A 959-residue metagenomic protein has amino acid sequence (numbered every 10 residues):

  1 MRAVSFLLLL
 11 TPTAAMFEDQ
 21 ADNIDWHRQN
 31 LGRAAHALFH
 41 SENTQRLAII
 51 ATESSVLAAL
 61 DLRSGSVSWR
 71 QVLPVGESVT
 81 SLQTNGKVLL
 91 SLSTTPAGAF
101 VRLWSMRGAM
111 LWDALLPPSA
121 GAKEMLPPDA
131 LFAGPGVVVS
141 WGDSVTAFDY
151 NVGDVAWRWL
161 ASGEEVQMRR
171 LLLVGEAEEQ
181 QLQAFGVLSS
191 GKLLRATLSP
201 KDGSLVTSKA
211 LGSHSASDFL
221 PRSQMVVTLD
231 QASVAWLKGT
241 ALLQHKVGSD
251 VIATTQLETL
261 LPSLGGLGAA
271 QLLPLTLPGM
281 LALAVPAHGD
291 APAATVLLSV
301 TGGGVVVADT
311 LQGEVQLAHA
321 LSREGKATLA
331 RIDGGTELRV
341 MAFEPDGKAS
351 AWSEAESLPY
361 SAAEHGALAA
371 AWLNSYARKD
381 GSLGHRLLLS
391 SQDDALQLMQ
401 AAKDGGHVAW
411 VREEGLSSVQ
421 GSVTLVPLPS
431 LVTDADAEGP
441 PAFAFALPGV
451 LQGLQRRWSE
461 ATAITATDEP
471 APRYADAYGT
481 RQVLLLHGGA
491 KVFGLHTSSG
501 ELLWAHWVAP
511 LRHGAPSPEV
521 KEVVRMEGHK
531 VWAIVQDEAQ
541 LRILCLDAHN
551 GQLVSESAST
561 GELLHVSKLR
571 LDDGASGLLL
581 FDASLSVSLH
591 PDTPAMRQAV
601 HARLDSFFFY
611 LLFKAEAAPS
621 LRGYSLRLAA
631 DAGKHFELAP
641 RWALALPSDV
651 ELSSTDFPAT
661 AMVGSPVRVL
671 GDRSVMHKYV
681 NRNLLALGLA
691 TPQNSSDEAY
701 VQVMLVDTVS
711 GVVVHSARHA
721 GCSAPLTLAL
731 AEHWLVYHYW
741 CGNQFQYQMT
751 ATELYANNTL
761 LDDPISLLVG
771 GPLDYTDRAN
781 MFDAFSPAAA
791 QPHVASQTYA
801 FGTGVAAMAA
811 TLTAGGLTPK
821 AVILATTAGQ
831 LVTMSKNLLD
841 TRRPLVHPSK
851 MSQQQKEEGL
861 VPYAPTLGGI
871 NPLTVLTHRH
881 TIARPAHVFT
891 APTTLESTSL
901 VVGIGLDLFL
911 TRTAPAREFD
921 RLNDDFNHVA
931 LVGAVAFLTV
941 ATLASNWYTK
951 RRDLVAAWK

Functional and structural regions predicted by a protein language model:
R2-A15: Cleavable N-terminal signal peptides of Sec/SRP-targeted secreted and luminal proteins
D19-H40, Q45, L62, M399 (+7 more regions): C-terminal scaffolding/assembly regions of large eukaryotic complex subunits
D22-Q29, S66-V72, M110-P118, D154-L160 (+7 more regions): A short beta-strand motif characteristic of beta-propeller blades
L31-H40, V75-G86, P118-A133, G163-E176 (+14 more regions): Repeated scaffold domains used in trafficking and secretory/extracellular systems, primarily beta-propellers
Q45-A51, K87-T94, P135-W141, T146 (+14 more regions): Short beta-strand elements that form the blades of beta-propeller/WD-repeat-like and other beta-sheet-rich scaffold
A58, R102, T146, L194-A196 (+7 more regions): WD40 beta-propeller blade core
L62-S64, S105-R107, Y150-V152, S199-D202 (+7 more regions): Short loop/turn segments that connect beta-strands within beta-propeller blades
P128-T301, A320, K326-R331, M341: Solenoidal tandem-repeat scaffolds enriched in leucines and small polar residues
